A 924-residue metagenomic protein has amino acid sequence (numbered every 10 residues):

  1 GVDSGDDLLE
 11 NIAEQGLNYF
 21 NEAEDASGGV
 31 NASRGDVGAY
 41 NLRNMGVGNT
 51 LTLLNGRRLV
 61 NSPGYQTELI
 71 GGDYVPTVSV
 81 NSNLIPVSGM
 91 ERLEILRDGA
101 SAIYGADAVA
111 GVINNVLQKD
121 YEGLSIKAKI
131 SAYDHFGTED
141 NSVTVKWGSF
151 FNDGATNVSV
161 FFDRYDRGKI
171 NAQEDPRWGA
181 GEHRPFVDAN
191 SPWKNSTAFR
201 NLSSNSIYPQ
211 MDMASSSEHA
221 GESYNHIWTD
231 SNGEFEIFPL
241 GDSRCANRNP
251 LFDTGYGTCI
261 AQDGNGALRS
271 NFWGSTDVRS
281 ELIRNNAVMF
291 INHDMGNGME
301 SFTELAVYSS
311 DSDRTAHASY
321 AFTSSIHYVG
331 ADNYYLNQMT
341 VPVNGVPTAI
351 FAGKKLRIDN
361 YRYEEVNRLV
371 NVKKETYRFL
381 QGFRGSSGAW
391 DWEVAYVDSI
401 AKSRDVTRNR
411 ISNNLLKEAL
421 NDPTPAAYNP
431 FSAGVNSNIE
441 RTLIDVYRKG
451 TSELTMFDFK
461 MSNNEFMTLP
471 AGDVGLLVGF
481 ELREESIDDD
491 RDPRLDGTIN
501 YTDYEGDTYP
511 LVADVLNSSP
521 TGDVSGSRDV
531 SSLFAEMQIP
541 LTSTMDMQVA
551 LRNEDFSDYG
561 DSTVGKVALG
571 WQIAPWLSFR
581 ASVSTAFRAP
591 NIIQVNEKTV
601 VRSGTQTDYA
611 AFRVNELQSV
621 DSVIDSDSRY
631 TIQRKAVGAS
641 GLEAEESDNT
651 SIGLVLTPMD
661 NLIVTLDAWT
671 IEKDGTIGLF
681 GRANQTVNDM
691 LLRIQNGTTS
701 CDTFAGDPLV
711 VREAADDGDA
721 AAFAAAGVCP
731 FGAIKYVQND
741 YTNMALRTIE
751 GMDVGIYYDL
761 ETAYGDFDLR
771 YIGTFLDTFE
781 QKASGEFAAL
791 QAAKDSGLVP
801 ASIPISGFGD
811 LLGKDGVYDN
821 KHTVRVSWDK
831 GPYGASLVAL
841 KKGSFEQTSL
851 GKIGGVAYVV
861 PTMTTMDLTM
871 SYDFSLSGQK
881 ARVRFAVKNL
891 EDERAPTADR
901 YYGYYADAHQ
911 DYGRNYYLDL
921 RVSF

Functional and structural regions predicted by a protein language model:
D6-S62: Extracytoplasmic beta-strand/coil segments of soluble accessory domains associated with Gram-negative outer-membrane
L8-L9, L51, V112-L117, S125-A132 (+10 more regions): Predominantly transmembrane beta-strands of Gram-negative outer membrane beta-barrel pores used for transport
T50, L54, R58-L59, Y74-K129 (+1 more regions): A beta-strand signature from Gram-negative outer-membrane beta-barrel systems, especially the internal plug domain
G64, G168-I170, R177-H183, E234-R284 (+9 more regions): Surface-exposed, low-complexity loop segments enriched in small/polar and acidic residues
I85, D120-G123, F136, N152-A155 (+12 more regions): Short loop/turn motifs that connect adjacent beta-strands in outer-membrane beta-barrel proteins
G99, K119, I130-D134, F151 (+17 more regions): Transmembrane beta-strands of outer-membrane beta-barrel pores
R602, G765, L769-S875, E891 (+1 more regions): C-terminal beta-barrel architecture of Gram-negative outer-membrane proteins
I663, D674-G675, D777-E780, V838-L850 (+1 more regions): C-terminal beta-signal and adjacent terminal beta-strands/loops of Gram-negative outer-membrane beta-barrel proteins
